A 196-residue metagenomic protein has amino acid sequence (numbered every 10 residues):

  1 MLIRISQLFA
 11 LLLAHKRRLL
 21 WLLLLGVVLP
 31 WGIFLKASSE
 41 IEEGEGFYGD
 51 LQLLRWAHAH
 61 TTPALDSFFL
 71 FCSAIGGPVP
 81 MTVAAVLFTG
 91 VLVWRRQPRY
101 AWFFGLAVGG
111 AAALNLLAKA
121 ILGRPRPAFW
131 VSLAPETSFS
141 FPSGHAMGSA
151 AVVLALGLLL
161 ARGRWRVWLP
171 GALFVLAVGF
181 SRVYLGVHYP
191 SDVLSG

Functional and structural regions predicted by a protein language model:
M1-P80, A120-L133: N-terminal transmembrane-helix/juxtamembrane module of multi-pass inner/ER membrane proteins
I3-F9, L13, W130-G196: Membrane-embedded catalytic cores of phosphoryl/pyrophosphoryl-handling enzymes
K16-W21, S67, Q97, A101 (+3 more regions): Hydrophobic, aromatic-rich alpha-helical transmembrane segments and their membrane-interface anchor motifs
L20-L25, T82, A101-L106, R166-L173 (+1 more regions): Hydrophobic alpha-helical transmembrane segments
P30-W31, A111-N115, V178: Alpha-helical transmembrane segments of multipass membrane proteins
F47-Y48, A84-R166: Membrane-interface loops
